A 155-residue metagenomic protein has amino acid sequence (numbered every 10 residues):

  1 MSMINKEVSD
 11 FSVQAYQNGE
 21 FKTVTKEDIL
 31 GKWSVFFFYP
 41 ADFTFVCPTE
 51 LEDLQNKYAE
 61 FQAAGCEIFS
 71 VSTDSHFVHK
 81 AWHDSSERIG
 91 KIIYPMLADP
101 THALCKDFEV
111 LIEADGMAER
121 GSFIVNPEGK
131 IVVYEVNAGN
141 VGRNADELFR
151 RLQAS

Functional and structural regions predicted by a protein language model:
M1-S155: Chalcogenol-based redox active-site neighborhoods
